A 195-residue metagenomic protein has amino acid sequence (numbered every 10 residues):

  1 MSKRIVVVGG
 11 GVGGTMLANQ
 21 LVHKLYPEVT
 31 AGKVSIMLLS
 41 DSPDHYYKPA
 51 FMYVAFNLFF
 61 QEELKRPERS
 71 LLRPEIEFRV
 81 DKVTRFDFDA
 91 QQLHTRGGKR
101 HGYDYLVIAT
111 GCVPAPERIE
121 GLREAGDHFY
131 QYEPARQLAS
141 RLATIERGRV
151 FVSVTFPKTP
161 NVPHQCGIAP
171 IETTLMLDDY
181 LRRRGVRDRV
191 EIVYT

Functional and structural regions predicted by a protein language model:
S2, I76-G185: FAD-binding core/adjacent interface of flavoenzyme oxidoreductases
S2-E77, T159-T195: Beta1-alpha1 glycine-rich phosphate/pyrophosphate-binding loop at the start of Rossmann-like nucleotide-binding domains
